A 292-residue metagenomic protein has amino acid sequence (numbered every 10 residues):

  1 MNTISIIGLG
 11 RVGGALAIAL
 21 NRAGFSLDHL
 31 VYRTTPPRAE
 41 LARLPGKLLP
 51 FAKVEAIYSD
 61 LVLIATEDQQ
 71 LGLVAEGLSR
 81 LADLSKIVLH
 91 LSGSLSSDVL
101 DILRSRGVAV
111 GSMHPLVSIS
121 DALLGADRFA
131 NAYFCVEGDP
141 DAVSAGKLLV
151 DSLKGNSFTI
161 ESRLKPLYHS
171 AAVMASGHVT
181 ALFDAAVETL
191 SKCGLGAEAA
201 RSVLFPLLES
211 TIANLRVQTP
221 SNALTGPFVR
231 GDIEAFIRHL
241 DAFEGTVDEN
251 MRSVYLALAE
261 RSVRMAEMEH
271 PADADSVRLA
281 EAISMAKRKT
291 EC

Functional and structural regions predicted by a protein language model:
M1-Y58: NAD(P)+-binding Rossmann beta1-loop-alpha1 motif at the extreme N-terminus of oxidoreductases
S5-I6, I64, V136: Hydrophobic Val/Ile/Leu positions in short beta-strands of Rossmann-like dinucleotide-binding domains
A23, L44, L103, G107 (+4 more regions): Internal alpha-helical scaffold of NAD(P)-dependent oxidoreductase catalytic cores
D28-R33, V88-L91, V136: Short, hydrophobic beta-strand segments that form beta-sheet elements in well-ordered domains
R33-P37, G93-S96, P140-D141: Short, polar loop motifs at secondary-structure junctions
A39, L44-L124: Rossmann-like NAD(P)(H) cofactor-binding subdomain of soluble oxidoreductases
R216-A274: Interdomain hinge/lid region at the active-site interface of Rossmann-like NAD(P)-dependent oxidoreductases
P271-C292: Short, basic/aromatic-enriched C-terminal tail that caps enzymatic domains
